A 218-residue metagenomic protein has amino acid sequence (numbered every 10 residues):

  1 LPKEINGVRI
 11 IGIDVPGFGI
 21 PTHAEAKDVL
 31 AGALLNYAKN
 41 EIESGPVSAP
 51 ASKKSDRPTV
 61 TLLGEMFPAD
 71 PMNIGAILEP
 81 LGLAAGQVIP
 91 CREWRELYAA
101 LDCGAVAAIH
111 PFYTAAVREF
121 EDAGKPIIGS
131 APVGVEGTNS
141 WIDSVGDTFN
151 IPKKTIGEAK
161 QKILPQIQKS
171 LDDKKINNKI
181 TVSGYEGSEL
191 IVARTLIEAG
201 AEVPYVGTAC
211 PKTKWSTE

Functional and structural regions predicted by a protein language model:
L1-E218: An N-terminal assembly and electron-transfer interface module characteristic of large anaerobic redox and radical
